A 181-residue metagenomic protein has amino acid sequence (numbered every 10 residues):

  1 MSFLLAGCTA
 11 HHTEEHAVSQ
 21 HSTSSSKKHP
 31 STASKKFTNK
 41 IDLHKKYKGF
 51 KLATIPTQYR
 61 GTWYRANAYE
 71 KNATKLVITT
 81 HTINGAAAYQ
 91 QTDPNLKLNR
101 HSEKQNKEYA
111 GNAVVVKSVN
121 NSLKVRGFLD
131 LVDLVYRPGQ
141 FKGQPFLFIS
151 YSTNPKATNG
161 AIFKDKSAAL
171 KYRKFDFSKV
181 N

Functional and structural regions predicted by a protein language model:
L4-G7: C-terminal motif of bacterial Sec signal peptides marking the signal peptidase cleavage site
T9, I78, F177-K179: Long, non-globular segments of proteins
H12-G61: N-terminal, intrinsically disordered, polar/charged segments of Gram-positive cell-envelope systems that serve as
V18-S25, P30-A33, H101, K117 (+2 more regions): Intrinsically disordered, low-complexity segments enriched in Ser/Pro/Gly/Ala and basic residues
K36-K48, F148-N181: Edge beta-strand at a domain terminus
Y47-A53, R60-Q90: Short, solvent-exposed loop/hinge segments that bridge or flank secondary-structure elements
Y69-K75, A88-A161, N181: Contiguous, well-ordered beta-strand patches that form the walls/edges of small beta-barrel/beta-sandwich domains
